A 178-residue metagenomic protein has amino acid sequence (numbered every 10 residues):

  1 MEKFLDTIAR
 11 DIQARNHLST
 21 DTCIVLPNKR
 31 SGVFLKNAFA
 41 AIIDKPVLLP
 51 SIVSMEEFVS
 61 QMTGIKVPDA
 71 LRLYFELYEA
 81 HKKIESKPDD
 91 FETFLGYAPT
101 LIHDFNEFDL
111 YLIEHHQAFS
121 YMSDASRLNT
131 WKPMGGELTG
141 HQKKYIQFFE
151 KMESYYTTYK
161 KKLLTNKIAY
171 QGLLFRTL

Functional and structural regions predicted by a protein language model:
M1-I12: N- or domain-start disorder-to-order transition segments that initiate the globular core
R15: Active-site beta-strand-loop-beta-strand hairpin of nuclease catalytic cores that positions key catalytic residues
S19-S31: Conserved RecA-like ASCE P-loop NTPase motor core of nucleic-acid helicases/translocases
K29-L178: Basic/charged alpha-beta structural segments of nucleotide/phosphate-handling enzymes
